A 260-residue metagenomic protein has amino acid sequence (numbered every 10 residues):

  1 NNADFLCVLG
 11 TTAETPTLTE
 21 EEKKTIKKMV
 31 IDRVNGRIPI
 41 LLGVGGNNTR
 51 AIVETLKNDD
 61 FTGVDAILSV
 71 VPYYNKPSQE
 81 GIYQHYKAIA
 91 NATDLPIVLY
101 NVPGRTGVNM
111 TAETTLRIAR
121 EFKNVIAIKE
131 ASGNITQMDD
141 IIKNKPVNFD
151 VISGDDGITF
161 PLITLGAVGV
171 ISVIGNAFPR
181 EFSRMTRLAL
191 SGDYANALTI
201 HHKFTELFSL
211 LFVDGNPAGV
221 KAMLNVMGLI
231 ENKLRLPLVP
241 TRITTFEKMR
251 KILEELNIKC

Functional and structural regions predicted by a protein language model:
N1-A3, T12, T164-A167, I171-C260: C-terminal alpha-helical cap/extension of soluble enzyme domains
N1-G107, R117: Active-site beta->alpha loop and helix N-cap motifs at the rims of alpha/beta catalytic domains
K23, K27, I52, Y86 (+6 more regions): A general structural signal for well-ordered alpha-helical segments in protein cores
V30, D59, I89, I128 (+4 more regions): Conserved, mostly hydrophobic/aromatic
N91-A92, R105-F212: Catalytic alpha/beta core domains of metabolic enzymes, predominantly
N101-V102, N124-V125, R235-L236: Glycine-rich phosphate-binding "P-loop"
